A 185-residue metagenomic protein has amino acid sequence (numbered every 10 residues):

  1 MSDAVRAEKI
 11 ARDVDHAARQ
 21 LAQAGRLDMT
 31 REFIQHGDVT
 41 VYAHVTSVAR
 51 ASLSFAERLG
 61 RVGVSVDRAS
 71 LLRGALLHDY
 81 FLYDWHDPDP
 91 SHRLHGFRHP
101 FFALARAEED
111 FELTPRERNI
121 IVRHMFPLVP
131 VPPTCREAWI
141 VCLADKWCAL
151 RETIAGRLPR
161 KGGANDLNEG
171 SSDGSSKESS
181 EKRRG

Functional and structural regions predicted by a protein language model:
M1-G185: Metal-dependent phosphohydrolase cores
